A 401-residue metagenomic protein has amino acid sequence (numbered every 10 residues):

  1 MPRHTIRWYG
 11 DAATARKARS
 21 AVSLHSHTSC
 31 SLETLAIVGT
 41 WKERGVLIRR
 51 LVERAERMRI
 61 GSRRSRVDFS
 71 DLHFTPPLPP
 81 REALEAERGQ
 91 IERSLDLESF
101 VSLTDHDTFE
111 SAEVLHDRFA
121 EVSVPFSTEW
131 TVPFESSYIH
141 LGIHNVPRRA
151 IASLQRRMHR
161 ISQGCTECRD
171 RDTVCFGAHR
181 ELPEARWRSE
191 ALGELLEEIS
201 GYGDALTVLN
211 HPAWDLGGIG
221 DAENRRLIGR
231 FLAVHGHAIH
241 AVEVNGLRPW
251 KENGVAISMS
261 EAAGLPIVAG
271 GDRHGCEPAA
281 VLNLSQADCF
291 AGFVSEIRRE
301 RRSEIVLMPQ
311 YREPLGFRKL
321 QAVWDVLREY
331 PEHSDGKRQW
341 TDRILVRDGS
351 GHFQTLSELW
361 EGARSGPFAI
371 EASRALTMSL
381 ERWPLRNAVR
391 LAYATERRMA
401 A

Functional and structural regions predicted by a protein language model:
M1-V52, E56-R57, E113-V114, R118-V122 (+2 more regions): Charged catalytic cores and adjacent phosphate/nucleic-acid-binding surfaces used for phosphate/nucleic-acid chemistry
V38-H73, S162-A178: A solvent-exposed, charged loop/short amphipathic helix patch at secondary-structure junctions
R49-A55, S65-P80, R88-E110, P125 (+1 more regions): Divalent metal-dependent hydrolysis catalytic cores, especially in the metallo-beta-lactamase
D96-S99, A120-V122, Y202-L206, H237-I239: Loop/turn elements at helix/coil->beta-strand transitions in domains of secreted/extracellular proteins
D105-H106, N210-A213, R273: Short, well-ordered beta-to-alpha junction loops that form the rim of enzyme active sites and present histidine/acidic
I139-L206: Binuclear metal-dependent hydrolase catalytic cores centered on His/Asp/Glu-rich metal-binding motifs
E198, Y202-A222: Hydrophobic, aromatic-enriched interface-forming segments
